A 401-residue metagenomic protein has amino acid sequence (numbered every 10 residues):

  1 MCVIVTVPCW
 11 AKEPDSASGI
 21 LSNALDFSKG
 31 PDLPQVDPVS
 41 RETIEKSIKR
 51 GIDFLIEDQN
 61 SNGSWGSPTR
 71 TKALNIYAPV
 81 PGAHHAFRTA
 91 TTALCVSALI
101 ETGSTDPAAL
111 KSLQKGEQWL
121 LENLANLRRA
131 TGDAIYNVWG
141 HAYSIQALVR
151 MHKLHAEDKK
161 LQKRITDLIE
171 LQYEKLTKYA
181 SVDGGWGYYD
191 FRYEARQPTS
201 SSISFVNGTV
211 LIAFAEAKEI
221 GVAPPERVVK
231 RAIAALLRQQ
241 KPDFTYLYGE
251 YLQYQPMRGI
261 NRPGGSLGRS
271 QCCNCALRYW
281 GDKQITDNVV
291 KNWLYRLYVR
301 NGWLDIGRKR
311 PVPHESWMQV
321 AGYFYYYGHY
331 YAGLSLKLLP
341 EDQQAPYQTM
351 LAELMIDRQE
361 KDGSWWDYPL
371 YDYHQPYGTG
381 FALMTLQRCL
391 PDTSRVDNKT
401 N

Functional and structural regions predicted by a protein language model:
M1-T6: Bacterial N-terminal signal peptides
K12-D53, E57, S67-K111, A125-E174 (+3 more regions): An alpha-helical repeat/solenoid feature that recognizes helix-turn-helix modules
S61-G63: Primarily extracytoplasmic ectodomains and periplasmic/lumenal surface modules that are beta-strand-rich
E117-L127: Surface-exposed loop and membrane-interface regions of Gram-negative outer-membrane beta-barrel proteins
A235: Active-site neighborhood of glycoside hydrolase catalytic domains
M355-I356: TPR/TPR-like (Sel1-like) alpha-helical repeat modules
